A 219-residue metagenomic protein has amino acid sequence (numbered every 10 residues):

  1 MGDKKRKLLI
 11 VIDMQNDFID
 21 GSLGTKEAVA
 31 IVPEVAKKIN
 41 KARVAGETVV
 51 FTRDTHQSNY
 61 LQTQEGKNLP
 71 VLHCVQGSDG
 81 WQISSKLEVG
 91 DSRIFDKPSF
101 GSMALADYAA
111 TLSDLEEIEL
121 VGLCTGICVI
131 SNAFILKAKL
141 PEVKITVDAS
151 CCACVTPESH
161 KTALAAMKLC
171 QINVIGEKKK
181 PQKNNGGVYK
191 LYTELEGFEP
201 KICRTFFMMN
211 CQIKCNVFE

Functional and structural regions predicted by a protein language model:
M1-I94, T146, K161-K168, N173-G176 (+1 more regions): Active-site acidic carboxylates
K38-I39, I130-L140: Histidine-anchored nucleotide/phosphate-binding helix
A42-G46, S113, L140: A structural signal for short coil/turn segments at secondary-structure junctions
D54, F100, S150-C152: Active-site beta-loop-alpha junctions enriched in small/polar residues
G77-I127: Internal catalytic-core helix/loop-beta-alpha segment that presents or stabilizes conserved functional determinants
E119-G126, E142-P157, E177: A short glycine-rich beta-strand->turn/loop micro-motif centered on a GG-aromatic cluster
K180-F206: Positively charged N-terminal leader segments that act as targeting/secretion signals
